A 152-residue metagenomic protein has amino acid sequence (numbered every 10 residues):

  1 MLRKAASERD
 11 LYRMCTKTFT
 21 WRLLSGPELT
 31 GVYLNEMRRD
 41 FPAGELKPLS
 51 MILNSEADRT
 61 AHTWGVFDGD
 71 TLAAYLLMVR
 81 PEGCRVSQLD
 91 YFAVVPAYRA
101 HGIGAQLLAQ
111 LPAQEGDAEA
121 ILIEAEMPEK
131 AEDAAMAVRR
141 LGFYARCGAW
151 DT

Functional and structural regions predicted by a protein language model:
A5, L11-M51, F67: Short amphipathic alpha-helix that is part of the acyltransferase structural core
N54-G65, A74: A short helix-loop-beta-strand connector motif used in the catalytic cores of GNAT acetyltransferases and, in some
G65, D70-R80, V86-A93: Conserved beta-strand in the GNAT
V94, A100-E115: Conserved acetyl-CoA-binding loop-helix of GNAT-fold acetyltransferases
H101, E124, W150-T152: A eukaryotic "domain-to-IDR transition" signal
E115-M136: Conserved GNAT acetyl-CoA-binding A-motif
E132-A134, R139-T152: Conserved catalytic-core motifs of GNAT/GCN5-like acyltransferases
